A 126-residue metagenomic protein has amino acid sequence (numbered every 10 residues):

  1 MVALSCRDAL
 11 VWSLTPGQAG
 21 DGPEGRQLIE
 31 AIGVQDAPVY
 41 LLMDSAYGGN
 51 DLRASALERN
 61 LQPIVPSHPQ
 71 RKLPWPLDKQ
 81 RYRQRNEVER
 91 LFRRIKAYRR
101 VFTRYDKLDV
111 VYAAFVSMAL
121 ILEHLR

Functional and structural regions predicted by a protein language model:
M1, I32, A56: Anionic-ligand binding region
M1-V2, R7, G25, D44 (+4 more regions): Mobile genetic element proteins and their domesticated derivatives, centered on retroelements and DNA transposons
C6-L14, L125: Short, well-ordered strand-loop elements centered on a beta-strand within folded domains, enriched for acidic residues
R7-D8, P23-E30, N50, A54: Internal, well-ordered alpha-helical scaffold/interface segments that support domain packing or protein-protein contacts
W12-Q35, Y40: Active-site beta-loop-alpha junctions of metal-dependent nucleic acid enzymes, especially the RNase H-like/DDE
Q18, A37-L41, S45-L108: Helix-centered, glycine/charged polyanion-binding patches within enzymatic domains that contact phosphate-containing
F115-R126: Charged phosphate-binding loop/patch that engages nucleotide di/tri-phosphates or the phosphate backbone of nucleic
